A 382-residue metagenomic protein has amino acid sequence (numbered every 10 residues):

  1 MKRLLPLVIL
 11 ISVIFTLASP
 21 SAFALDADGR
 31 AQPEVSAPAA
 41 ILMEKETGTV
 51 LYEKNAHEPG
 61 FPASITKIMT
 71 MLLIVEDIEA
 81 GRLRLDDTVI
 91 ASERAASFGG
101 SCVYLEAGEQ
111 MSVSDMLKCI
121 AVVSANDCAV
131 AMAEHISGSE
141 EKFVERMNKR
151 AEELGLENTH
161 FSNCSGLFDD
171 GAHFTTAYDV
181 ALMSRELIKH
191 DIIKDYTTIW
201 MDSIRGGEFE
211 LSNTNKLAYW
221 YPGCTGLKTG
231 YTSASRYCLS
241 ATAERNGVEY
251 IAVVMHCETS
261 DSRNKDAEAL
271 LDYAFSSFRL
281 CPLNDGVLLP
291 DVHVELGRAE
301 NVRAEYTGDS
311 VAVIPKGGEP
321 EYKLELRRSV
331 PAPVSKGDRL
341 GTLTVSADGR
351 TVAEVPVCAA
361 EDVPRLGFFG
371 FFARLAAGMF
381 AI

Functional and structural regions predicted by a protein language model:
M1-I9: Positively charged n-region of N-terminal signal peptides that target proteins for export
M1-K2, P62, V113, R365-F368 (+1 more regions): Structural motif marking the loop-to-transmembrane transition
V8-T16: Bacterial N-terminal signal peptides
I11-S12, S21-F23: Cleavable N-terminal signal peptides
A22-L182, L187-D191: Active-site-adjacent loops and short helices of periplasmic peptidoglycan-processing enzymes
L156-H160, F168-I382: Domain-terminus/edge residues, biased toward the C-terminal soluble/receptor-binding domains of extracytoplasmic
